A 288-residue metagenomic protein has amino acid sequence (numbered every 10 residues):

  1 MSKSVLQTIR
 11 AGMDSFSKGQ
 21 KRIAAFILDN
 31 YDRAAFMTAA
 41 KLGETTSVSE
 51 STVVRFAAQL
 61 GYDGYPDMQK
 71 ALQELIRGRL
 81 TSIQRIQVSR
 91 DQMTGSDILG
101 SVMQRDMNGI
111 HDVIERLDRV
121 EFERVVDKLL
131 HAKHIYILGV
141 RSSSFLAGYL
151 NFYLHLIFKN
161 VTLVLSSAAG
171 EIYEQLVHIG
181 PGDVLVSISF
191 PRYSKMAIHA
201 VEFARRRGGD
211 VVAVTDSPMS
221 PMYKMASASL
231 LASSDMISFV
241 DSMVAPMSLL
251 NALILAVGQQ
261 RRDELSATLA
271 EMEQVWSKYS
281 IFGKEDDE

Functional and structural regions predicted by a protein language model:
S2-L6, S15, R22, D32-F36 (+1 more regions): HTH-adjacent hinge/linker in prokaryotic transcriptional regulators
L117-V120, V125, H131-K133: Long amphipathic N-terminal alpha/beta scaffold segment
L130-S248, A252-R261: Glycine-rich phosphate-binding loops that contact phosphosugars or nucleotide phosphates
D263-E288: A short, charged, Gly/Pro-tolerant segment at domain boundaries
